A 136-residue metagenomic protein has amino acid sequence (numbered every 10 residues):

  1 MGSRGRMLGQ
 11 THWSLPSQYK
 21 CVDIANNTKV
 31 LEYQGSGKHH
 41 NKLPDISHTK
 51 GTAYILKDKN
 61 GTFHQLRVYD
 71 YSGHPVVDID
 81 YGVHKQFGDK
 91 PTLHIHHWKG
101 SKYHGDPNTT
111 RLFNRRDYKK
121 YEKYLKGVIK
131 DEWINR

Functional and structural regions predicted by a protein language model:
G2-R136: Catalytic toxin/effector domains delivered as secreted proteins or via bacterial secretion systems
